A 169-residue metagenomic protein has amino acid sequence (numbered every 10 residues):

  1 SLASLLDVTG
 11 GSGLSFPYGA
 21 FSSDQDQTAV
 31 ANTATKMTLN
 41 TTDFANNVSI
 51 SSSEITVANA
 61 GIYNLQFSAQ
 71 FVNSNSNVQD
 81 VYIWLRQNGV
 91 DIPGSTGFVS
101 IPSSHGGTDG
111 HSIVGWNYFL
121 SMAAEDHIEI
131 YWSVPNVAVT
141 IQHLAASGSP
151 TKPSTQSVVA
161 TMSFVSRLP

Functional and structural regions predicted by a protein language model:
L2-P169: Extracellular jelly-roll beta-sandwich "head" domains, especially the C-terminal globular C1q domain
